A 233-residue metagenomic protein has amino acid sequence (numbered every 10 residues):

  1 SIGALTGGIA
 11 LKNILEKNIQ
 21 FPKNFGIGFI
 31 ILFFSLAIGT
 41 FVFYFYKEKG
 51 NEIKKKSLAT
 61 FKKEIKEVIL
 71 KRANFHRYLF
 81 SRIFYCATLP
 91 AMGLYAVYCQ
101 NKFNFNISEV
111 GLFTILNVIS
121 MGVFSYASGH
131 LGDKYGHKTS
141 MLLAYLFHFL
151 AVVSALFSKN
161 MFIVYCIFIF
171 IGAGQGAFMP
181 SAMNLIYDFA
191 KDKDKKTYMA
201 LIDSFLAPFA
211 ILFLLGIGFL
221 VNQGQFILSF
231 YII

Functional and structural regions predicted by a protein language model:
S1-N13, F29-F45, R77, S81-M92 (+2 more regions): Substrate-agnostic recognition of the 12-TM MFS/MFS-like secondary transporter fold
K12-F34, F219-I233: A membrane-interface helix-boundary motif in multi-pass transporters
G28, H137-L143, S229: Juxtamembrane helix-start motifs in multi-pass secondary transporters
E48-F80: Juxtamembrane intracellular "pre-TM" segments in multi-pass secondary transporters
G93-V110: Short amphipathic helix-loop junctions that connect adjacent transmembrane helices in Major Facilitator Superfamily/SLC
I107-G111, I115, A200: Small-residue hotspots at the loop-to-helix junctions and early N-terminal turns of transmembrane alpha-helices
T139-S154: Structural signature of the two symmetry-related core transmembrane helices
L156-F168: Helix-loop junctions at membrane interfaces in 12-TM secondary transporters
